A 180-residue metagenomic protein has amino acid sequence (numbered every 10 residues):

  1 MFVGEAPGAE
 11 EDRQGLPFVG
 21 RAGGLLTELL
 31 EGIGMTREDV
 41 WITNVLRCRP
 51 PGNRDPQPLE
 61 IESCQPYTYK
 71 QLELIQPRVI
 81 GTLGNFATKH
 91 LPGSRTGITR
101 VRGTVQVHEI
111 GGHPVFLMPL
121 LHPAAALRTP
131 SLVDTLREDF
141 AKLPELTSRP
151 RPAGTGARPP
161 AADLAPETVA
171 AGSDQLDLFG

Functional and structural regions predicted by a protein language model:
M1-G180: A polyanion-binding, active-site-adjacent surface
